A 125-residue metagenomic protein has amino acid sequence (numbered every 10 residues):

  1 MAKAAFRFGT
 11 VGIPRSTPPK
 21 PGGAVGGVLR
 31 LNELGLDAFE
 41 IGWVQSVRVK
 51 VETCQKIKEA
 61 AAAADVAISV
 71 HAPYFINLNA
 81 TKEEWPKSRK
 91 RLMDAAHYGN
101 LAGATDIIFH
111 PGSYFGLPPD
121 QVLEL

Functional and structural regions predicted by a protein language model:
M1-H97: N-terminal pre-domain/capping segments
L78-L125: Active-site acidic/histidine proton-transfer and metal-coordination neighborhood in alpha/beta enzyme cores
